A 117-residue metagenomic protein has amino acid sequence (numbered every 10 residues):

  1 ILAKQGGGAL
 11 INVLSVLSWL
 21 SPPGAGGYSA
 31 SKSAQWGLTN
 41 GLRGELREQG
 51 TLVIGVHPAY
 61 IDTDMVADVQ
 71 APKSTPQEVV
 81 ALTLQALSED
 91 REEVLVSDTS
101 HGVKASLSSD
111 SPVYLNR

Functional and structural regions predicted by a protein language model:
L2-K4, L20, G41-L52: Active-site-adjacent segment of SDR/Rossmann-fold oxidoreductases
S15: Residue(s) in the substrate-gating loop at a strand-loop-helix junction that position the organic substrate next
P22-G26: Active-site loop immediately N-terminal to the catalytic Tyr-X3-Lys motif of short-chain dehydrogenase/reductase
S31: Active-site helix of classical SDR
W36, L46-I61: Conserved Rossmann-fold SDR core element
G55, T63, A67-A105: C-terminal helical subdomain
V103-R117: Short C-terminal tail/terminal secondary-structure segment of NAD(P)H-dependent dehydrogenase/reductase domains
